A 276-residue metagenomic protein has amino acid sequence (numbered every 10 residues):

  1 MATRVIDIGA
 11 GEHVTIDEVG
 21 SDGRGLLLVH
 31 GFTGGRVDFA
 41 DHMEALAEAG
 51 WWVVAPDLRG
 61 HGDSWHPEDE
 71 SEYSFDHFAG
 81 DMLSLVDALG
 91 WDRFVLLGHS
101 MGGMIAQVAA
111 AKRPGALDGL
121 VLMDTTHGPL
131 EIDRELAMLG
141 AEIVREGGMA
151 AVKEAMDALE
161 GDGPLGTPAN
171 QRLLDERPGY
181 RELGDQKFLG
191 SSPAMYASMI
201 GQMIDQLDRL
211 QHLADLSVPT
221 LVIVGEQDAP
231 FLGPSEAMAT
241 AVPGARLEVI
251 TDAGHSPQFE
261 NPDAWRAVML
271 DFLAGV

Functional and structural regions predicted by a protein language model:
M1-L27, E48-W51, W91-D92, G161 (+2 more regions): Alpha/beta-hydrolase fold catalytic core
D17-P67: Conserved HGGG/HGGXW glycine-rich cap/lid loop of the alpha/beta-hydrolase fold
D76-F94: Conserved acidic catalytic loop of the alpha/beta-hydrolase fold
Q107, A111, D118-K153: Flexible "cap/lid" loop of the alpha/beta hydrolase fold
E131-E135, M149-D215: Conserved alpha/beta-hydrolase catalytic His-Asp/Glu region
L216, V222-V224: Short beta-strand/loop motif that positions the catalytic acidic residue of the alpha/beta-hydrolase fold
A229-P234: Conserved alpha/beta-hydrolase "acid-adjacent" motif
A253-R266: Catalytic histidine-centered segment of alpha/beta-hydrolase-like enzymes
